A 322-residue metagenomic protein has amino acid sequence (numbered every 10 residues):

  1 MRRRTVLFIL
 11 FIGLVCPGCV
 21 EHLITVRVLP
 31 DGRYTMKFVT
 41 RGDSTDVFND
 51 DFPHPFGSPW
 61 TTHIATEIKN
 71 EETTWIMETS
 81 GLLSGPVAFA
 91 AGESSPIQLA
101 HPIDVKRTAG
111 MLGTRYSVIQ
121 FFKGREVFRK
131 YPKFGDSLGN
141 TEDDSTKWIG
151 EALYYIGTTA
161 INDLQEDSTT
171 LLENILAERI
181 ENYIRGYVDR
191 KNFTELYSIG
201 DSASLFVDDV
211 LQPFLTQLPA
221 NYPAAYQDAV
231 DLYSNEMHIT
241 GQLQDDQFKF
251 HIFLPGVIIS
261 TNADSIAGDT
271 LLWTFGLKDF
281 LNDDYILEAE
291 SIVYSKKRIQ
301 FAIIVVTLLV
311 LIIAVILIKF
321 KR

Functional and structural regions predicted by a protein language model:
R2-I9: Sec-dependent signal peptide recognition, specifically the positively charged N-region followed immediately by
V15-G18: C-terminal motif of bacterial Sec signal peptides marking the signal peptidase cleavage site
V20-T79: Start-of-domain marker
R27-L29, K37-V39, A65-K69, S80 (+5 more regions): A structural detector for beta-sheet-dominated domains
F38-T40, M77-V87, A91-E93, F250-L254 (+1 more regions): Short, hydrophobic/aromatic-enriched beta-strand segments in well-ordered soluble domains
H63-D144: Long, charged all-alpha helical bundle/coiled-coil segments in cytosolic proteins
E126-I303: Intrinsically disordered, low-complexity linkers and stems that provide flexible hinges in membrane-associated
I292-R322: C-terminal single-pass membrane-anchor helix
